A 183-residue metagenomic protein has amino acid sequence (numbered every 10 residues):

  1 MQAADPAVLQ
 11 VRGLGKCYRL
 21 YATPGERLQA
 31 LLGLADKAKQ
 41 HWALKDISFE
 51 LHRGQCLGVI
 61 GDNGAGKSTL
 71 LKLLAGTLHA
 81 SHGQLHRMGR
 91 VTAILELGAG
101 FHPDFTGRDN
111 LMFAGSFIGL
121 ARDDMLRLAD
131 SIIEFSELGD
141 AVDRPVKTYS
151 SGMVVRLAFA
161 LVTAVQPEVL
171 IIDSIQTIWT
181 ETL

Functional and structural regions predicted by a protein language model:
M1-K45: Pre-NBD coupling/linker segments of ABC/ABC-like ATPases
L28-L31, T92, M112, D124-A141: Conserved ABC ATPase "signature" region
I60-D62: The feature captures the beta-strand-to-loop junction immediately N-terminal to the Walker
S68-T69: Conserved Walker
A75: Helix-to-loop junction immediately C-terminal to a conserved catalytic motif
S81-Q84: Conserved coupling/switch loops of ABC nucleotide-binding domains, chiefly the family-specific signature
